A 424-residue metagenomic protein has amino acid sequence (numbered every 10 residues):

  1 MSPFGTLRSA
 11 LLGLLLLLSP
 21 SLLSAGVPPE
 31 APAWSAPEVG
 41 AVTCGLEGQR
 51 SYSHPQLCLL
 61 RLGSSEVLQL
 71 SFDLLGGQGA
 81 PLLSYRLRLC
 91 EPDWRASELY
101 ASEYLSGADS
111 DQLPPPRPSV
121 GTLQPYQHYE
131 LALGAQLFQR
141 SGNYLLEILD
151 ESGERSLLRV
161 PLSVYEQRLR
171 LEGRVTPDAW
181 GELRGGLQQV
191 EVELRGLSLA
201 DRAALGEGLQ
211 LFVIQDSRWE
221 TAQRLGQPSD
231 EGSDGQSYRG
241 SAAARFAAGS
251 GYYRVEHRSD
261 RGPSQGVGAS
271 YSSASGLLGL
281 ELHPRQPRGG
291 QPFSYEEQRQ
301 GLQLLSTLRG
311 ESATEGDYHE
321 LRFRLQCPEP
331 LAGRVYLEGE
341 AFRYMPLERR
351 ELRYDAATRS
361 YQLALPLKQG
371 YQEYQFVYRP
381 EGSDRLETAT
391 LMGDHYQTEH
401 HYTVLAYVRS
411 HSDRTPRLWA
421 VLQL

Functional and structural regions predicted by a protein language model:
A31-S35, V164-L187, H395-W419: Low-complexity, Pro/Ser/Thr- and charge-rich linker/hinge segments at domain boundaries
P37-L89, L183-G196, L308-F323: Contiguous beta-strand segments within globular domains
G79-G107, R202-G226, A332-R343: Extended low-complexity, serine/threonine- and proline-enriched intrinsically disordered segments
Y104-Y129, W219-G226, R322-Q369, E381-S410: Aromatic-rich carbohydrate-binding modules that target alpha-glucans
L123-L149: Ligand-binding face of N-terminal immunoglobulin V-set domains in extracellular IgSF glycoproteins
L137-Q139, D150-L157, S259-G266, R379-H395: Short acidic/polar inter-strand loop motif in beta-rich domains
R202-G290: Long, internal scaffold/assembly segments composed of regular secondary structure
L282-L331, W419-L424: Basic K/R-rich, polyanion-interacting modules in nucleoproteins and related proteins
